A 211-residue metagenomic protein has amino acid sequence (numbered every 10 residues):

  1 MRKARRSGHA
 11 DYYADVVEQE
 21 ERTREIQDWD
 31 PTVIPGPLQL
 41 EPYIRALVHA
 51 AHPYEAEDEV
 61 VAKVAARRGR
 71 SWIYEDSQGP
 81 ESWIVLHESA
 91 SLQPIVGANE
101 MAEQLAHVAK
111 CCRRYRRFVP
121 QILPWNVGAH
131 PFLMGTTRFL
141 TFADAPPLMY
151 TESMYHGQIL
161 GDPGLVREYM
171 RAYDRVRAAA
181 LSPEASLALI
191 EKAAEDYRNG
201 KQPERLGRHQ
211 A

Functional and structural regions predicted by a protein language model:
M1-P94, G161, R171, R175-A211: Interdomain hinge/linker segments and adjacent boundary elements that couple functional modules
A98-A211: C-terminal regulatory/effector modules of DNA-binding transcriptional regulators
